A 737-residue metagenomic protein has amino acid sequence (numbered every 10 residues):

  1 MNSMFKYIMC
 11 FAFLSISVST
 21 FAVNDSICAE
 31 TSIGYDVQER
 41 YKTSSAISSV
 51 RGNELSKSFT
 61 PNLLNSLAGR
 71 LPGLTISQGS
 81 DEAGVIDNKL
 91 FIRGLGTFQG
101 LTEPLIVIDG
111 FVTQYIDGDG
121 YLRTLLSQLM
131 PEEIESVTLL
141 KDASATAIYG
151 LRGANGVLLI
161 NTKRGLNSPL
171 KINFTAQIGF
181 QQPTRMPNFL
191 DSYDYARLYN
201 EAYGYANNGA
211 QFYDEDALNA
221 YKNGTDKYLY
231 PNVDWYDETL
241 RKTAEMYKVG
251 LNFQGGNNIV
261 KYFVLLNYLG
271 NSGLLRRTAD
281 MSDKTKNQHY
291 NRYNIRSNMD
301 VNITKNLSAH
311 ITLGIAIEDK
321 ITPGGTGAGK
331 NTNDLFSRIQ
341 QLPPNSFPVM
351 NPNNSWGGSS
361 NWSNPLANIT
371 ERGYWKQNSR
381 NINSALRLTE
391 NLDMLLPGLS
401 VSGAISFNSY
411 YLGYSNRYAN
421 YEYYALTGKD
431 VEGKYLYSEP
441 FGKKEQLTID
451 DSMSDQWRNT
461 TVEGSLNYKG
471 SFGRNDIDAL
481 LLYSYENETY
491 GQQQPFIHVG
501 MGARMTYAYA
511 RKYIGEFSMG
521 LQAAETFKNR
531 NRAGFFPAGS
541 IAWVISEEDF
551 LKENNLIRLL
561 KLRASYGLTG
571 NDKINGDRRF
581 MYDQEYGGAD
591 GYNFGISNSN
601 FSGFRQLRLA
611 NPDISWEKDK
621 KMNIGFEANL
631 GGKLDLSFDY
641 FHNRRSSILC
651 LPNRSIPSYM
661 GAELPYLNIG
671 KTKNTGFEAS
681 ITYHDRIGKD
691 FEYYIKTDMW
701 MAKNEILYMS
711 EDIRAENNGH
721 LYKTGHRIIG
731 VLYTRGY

Functional and structural regions predicted by a protein language model:
M1-I295, A309, F691: Short, small/polar-rich motifs associated with maturation and membrane association, primarily at protein termini
S26, T734-Y737: Short, intrinsically disordered, charge-balanced linker/junction segments flanking boundaries in proteins
L67, P343, F347-P352: GHKL/Bergerat-fold ATPase module in large chromosome/replication-associated machines
L95-F98, D334, Q340-P343, F496: Short loop/turn motifs at secondary-structure junctions and domain boundaries
S168-K171, T332, M709: An aromatic- and glycine-enriched ligand-binding surface/loop that stacks and positions planar moieties
Q181-R185, N267, G413-G428: Short, solvent-exposed beta-strand-terminating loops
N298-L307, T312-I317, T326, F336-I339 (+3 more regions): Extracellular/periplasmic, surface-exposed regions of secreted and cell-surface proteins
